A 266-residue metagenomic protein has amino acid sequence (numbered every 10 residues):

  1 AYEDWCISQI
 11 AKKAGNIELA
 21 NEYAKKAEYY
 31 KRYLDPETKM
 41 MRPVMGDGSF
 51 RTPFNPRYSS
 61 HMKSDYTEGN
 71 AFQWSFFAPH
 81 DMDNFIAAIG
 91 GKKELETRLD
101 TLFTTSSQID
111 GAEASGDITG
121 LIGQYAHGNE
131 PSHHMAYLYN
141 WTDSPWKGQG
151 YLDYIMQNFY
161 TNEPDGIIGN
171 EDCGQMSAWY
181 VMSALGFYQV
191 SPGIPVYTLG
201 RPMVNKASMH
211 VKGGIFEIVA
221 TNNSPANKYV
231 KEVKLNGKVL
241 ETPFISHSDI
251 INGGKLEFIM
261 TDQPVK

Functional and structural regions predicted by a protein language model:
A1-E28, R32-M203, A207-E217, S248: Active-site core of glycosidic bond-cleaving carbohydrate-active enzymes
T161, S191, T198-K266: Beta-rich accessory regions
